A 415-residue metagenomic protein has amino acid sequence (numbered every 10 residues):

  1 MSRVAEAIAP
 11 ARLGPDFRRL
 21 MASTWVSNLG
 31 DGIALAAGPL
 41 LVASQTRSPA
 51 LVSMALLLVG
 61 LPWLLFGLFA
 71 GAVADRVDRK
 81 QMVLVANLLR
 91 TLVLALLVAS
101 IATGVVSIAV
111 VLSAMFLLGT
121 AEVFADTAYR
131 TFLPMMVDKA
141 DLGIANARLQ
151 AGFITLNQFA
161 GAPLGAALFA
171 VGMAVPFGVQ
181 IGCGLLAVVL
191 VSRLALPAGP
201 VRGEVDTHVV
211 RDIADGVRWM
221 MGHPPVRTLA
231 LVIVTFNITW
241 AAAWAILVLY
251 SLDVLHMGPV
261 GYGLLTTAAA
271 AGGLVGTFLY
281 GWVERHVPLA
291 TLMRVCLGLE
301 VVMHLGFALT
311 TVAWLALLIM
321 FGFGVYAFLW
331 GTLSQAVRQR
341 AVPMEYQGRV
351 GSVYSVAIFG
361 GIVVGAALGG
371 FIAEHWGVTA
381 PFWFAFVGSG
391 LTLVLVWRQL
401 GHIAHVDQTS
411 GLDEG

Functional and structural regions predicted by a protein language model:
M1-G415: Alpha-helical transmembrane-bundle signature of multi-pass membrane transport and export proteins
